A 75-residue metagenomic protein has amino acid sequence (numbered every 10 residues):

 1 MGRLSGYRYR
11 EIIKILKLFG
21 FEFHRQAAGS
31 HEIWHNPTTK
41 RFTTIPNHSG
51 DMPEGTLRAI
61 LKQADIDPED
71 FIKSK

Functional and structural regions predicted by a protein language model:
M1-K75: Basic nucleic-acid-binding interfaces
